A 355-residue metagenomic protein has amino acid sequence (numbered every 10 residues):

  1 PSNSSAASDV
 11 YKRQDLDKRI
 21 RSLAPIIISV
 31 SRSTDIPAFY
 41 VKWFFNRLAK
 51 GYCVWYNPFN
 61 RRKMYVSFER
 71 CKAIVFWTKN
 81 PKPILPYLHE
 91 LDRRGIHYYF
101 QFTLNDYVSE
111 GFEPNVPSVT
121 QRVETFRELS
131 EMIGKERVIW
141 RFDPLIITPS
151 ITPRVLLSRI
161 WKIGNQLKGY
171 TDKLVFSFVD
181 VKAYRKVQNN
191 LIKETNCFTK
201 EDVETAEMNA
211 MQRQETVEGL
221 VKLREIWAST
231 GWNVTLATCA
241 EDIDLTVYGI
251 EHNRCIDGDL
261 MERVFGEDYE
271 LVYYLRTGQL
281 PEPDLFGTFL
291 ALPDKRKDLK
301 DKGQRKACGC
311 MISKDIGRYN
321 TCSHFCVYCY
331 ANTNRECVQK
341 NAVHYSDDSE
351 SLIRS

Functional and structural regions predicted by a protein language model:
P1, K302, I316, N320-S323 (+1 more regions): Processing junctions and N-termini across compartments
P1-Y11: Single conserved hydrophobic/aromatic residue that forms the stacking wall/gate of nucleotide- or nucleobase-binding
K12-I20: N-terminal, charge-rich interaction modules
I27-L220: Conserved AdoMet/S-adenosylmethionine-binding subsite of the radical SAM
P37, A183, D244-T246, F325 (+1 more regions): Flexible loop/turn segments at secondary-structure boundaries
K186-C308: A conserved mid-domain beta-alpha-beta active-site/ligand-binding segment of alpha/beta enzyme cores
K306-G309, K314-T333: Local cysteine-cluster metal-coordination motifs and their immediate loop/turn environment, predominantly Fe-S cluster
N332-R335, Q339, V343-S355: Short Fe-S-cluster ligation motifs
